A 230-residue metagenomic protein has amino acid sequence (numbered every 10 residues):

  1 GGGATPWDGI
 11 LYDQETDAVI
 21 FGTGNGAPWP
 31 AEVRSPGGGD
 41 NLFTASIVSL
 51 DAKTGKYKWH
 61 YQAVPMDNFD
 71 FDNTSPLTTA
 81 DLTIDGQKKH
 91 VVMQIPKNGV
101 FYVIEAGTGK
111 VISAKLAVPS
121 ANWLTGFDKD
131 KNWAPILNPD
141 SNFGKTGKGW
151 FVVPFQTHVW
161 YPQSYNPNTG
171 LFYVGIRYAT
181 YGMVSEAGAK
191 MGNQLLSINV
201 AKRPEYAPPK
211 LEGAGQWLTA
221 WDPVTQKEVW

Functional and structural regions predicted by a protein language model:
G1, P154-F155: Flexible "stalk/tail and boundary" regions
G1, V33-N73, A80-K88, V100-G149 (+1 more regions): Extracytoplasmic/lumenal domain signature
G2-E32, S46, F71-P96, V159-S164 (+1 more regions): Repeat-blade elements of multi-bladed beta-propeller folds
K58-H60, M93, P154: Generic hydrophobic alpha-helical membrane-segment signal
